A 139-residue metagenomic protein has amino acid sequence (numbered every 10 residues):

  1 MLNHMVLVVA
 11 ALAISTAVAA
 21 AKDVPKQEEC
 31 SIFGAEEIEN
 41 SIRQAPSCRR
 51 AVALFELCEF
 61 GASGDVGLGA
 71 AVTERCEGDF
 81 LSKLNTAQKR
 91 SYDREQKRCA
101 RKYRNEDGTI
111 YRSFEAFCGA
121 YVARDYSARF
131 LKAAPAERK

Functional and structural regions predicted by a protein language model:
L2-V9: Sec-dependent signal peptide recognition, specifically the positively charged N-region followed immediately by
A10-A19: Hydrophobic h-region of N-terminal signal peptides that target proteins for export in Gram-negative bacteria
A21-K139: Mitochondrial intermembrane space
